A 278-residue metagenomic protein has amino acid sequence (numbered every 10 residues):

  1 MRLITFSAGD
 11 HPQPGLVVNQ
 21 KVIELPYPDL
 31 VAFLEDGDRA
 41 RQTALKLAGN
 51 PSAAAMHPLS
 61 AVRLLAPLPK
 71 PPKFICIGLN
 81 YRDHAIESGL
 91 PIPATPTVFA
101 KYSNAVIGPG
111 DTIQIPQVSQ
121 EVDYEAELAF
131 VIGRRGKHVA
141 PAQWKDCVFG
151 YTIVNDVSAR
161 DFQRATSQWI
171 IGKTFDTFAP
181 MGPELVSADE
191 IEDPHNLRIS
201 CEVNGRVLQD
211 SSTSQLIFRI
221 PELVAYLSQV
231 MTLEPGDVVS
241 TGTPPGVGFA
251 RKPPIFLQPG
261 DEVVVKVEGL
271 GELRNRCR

Functional and structural regions predicted by a protein language model:
M1-P96, V264: N-terminal non-catalytic cap/leader segment that marks the start of a structured domain
T5, G9, A54-H57, P67 (+3 more regions): Catalytic-pocket segment enriched in acidic/His residues
P14, E127-V131, T152, S200: Residues embedded in well-ordered beta-strands
I92-P109, Y124, Q258-G269: Structural signature of FAD isoalloxazine-binding scaffolds in flavoprotein oxidoreductases
G108-A129: A structural-propensity feature for long, helix-poor, extended segments
T112-V118, R134-V139, R164-Q168, G182-A188: Glycine-rich, charged/polar anion/phosphate-binding loops that engage phosphate groups from diverse ligands
K137-Y151: N-terminal accessory regions of nucleic-acid-interacting proteins
